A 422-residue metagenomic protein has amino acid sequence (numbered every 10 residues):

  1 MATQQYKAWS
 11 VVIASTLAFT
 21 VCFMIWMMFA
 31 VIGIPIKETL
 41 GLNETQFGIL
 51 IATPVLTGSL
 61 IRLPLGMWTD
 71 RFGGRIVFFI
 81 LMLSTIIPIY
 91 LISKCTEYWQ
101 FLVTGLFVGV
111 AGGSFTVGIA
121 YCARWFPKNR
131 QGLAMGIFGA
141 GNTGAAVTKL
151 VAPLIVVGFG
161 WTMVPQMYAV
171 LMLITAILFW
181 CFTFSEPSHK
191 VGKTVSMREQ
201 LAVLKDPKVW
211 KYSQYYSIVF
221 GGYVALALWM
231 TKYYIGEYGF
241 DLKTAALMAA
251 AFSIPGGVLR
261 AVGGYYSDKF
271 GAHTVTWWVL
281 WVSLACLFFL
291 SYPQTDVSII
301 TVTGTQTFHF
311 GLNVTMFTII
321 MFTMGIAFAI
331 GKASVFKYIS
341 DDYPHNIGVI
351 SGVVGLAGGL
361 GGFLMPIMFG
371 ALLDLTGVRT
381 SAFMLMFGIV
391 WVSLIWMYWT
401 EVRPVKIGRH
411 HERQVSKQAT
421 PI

Functional and structural regions predicted by a protein language model:
M1-Q5, E186-S213, K417-A419: Juxtamembrane intracellular "pre-TM" segments in multi-pass secondary transporters
S10-E44, L226-T231, M365: Extracytoplasmic
F29-A30, P207-G257, K332: Extracytoplasmic gate region of multi-pass secondary transporters
L60-W99: Conserved MFS/SLC helix-loop-helix module at the cytosolic interface between two early adjacent transmembrane helices
T104-G141: Cytoplasmic helix-loop-helix junction between adjacent transmembrane helices in 12-TM secondary transporters
I137-F184: Helix-loop-helix hairpin linking two adjacent transmembrane segments in secondary transporters
V164-W180, S381-W399: Symmetry-related core transmembrane helices of the 12-TM Major Facilitator Superfamily/SLC fold
H273-V335: C-terminal transmembrane helical hairpin of 12-TM major facilitator-type secondary transporters
